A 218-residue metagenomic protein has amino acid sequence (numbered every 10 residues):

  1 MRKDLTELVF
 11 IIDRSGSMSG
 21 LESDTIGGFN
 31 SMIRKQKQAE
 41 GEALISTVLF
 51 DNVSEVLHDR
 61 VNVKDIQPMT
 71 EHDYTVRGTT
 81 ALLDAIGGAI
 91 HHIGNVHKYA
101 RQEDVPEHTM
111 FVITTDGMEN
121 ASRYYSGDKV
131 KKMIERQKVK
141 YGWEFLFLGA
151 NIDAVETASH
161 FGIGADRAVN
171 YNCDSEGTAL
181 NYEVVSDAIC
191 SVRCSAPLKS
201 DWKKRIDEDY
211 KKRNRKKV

Functional and structural regions predicted by a protein language model:
M1-V218: Acidic, low-complexity intrinsically disordered regions
